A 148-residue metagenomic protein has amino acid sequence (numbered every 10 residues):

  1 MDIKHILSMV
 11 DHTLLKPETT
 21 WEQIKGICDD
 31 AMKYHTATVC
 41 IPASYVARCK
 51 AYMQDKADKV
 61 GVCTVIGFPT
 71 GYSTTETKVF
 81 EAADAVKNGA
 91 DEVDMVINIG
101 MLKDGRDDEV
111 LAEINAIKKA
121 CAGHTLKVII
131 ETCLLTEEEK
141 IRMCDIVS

Functional and structural regions predicted by a protein language model:
M1-Y34, S44-S148: Alpha/beta enzyme core
V39-I41: Short, hydrophobic beta-strand segments that form beta-sheet elements in well-ordered domains
